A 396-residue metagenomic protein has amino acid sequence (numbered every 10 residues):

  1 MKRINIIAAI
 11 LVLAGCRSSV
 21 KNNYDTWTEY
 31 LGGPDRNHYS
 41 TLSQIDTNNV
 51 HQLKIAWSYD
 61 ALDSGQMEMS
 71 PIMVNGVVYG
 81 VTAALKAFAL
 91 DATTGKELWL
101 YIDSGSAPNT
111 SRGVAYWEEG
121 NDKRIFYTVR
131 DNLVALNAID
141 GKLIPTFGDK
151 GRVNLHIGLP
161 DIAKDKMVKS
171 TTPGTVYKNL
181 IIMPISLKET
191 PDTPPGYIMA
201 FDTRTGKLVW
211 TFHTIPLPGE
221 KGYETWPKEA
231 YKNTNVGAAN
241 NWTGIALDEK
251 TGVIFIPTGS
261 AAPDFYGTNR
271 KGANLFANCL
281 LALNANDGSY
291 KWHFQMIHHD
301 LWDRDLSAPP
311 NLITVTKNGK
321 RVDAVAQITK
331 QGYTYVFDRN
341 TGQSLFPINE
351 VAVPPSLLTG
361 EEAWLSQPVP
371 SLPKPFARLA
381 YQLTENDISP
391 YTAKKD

Functional and structural regions predicted by a protein language model:
K2-A9: Sec-dependent signal peptide recognition, specifically the positively charged N-region followed immediately by
A14-G15: C-terminal motif of bacterial Sec signal peptides marking the signal peptidase cleavage site
K21-D63: Mature N-terminal segment immediately following signal peptide/propeptide cleavage in secreted/periplasmic
W27-L31, Q66-A84, P108-L133, K166-D192 (+5 more regions): Repeat-blade elements of multi-bladed beta-propeller folds
N48-L62, A87-A107, G120, L133-D165 (+5 more regions): Extracytoplasmic/lumenal domain signature
P184, D192, W210, F255 (+5 more regions): Short helix/loop capping segments that flank catalytic or ligand/cofactor-binding pockets
W364-D396: Long, low-complexity segments enriched in small/aliphatic residues
